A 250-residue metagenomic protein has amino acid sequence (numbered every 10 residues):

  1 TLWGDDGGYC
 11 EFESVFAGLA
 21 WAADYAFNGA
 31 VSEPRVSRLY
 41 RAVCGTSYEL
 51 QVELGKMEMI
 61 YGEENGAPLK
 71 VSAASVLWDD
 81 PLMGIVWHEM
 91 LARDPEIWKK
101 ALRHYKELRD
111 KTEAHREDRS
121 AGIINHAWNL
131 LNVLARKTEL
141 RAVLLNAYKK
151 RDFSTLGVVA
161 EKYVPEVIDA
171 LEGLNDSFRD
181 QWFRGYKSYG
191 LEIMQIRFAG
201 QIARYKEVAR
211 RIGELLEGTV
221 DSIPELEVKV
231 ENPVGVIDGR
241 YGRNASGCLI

Functional and structural regions predicted by a protein language model:
T1-I250: Substrate-binding groove of N-acetylhexosamine-processing glycoside hydrolases
